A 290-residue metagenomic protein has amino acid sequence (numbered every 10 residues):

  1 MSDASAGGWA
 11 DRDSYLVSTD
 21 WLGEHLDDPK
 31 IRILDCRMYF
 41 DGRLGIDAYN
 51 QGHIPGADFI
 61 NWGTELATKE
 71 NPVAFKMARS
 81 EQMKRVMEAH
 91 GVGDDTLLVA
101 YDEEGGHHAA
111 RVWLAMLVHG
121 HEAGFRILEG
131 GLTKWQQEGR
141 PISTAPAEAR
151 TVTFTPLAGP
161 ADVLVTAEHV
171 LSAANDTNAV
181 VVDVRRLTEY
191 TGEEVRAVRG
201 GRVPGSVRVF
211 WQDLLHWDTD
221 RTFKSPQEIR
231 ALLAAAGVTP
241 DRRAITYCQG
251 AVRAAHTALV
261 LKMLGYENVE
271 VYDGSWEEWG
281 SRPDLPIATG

Functional and structural regions predicted by a protein language model:
S2-R12, A74-A173, E193-E194, R253-S275: Thiolate-centered catalytic microenvironments shared by cysteine-dependent enzyme domains
A6-V92, T166-P240, S281, I287-G290: Positively charged, proline/Ser/Thr-rich regional signature most characteristic of the Rhodanese/CDC25-like
I33, A100, I127, V181-D183 (+1 more regions): Structural beta-sheet core signal
T68, D102, R150, Q212 (+3 more regions): Amphipathic, positively biased hydrophobic alpha-helical segments used for protein targeting and membrane insertion
Y101-D102, A197, G201, A244-Y247 (+1 more regions): Short glycine- and Lys/Arg-enriched binding-loop motifs that mark or flank ligand-binding interfaces
A231-G290: C-terminal appended segment following the main domain
